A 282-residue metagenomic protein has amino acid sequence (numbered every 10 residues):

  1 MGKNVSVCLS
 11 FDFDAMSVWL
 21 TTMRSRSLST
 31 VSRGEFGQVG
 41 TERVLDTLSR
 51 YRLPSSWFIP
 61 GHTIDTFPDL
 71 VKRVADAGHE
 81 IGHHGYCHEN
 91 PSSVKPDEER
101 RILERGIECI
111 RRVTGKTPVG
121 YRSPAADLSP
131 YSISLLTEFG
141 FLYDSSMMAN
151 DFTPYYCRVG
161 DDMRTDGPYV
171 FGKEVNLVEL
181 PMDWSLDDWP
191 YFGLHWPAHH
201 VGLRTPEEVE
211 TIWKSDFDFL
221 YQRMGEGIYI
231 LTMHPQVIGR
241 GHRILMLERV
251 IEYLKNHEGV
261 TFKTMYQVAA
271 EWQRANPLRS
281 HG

Functional and structural regions predicted by a protein language model:
M1-E80, E252-L254, G259: Active-site beta->alpha N-cap acidic-glycine motif
G2, R50-Y51, L203-G282: C-terminal domain-boundary segment and adjacent tail
K3-V7, Y51-S55, A77-E80, T114-V119 (+4 more regions): Short, well-ordered coil/turn segments that N-cap beta-strands
F11-F13, W57-G61, H83-G85, R122-A125 (+3 more regions): A cross-domain feature marking catalytic cores of carbohydrate-active enzymes and several ubiquitous metabolic/repair
D12, L48, I81-H84, Y121 (+4 more regions): Conserved, mostly hydrophobic/aromatic
R33-Q38, S56-P68, E89-E99, R122-Y131 (+4 more regions): Acidic-and-aromatic substrate-binding clefts and catalytic sites of carbohydrate-active enzymes
T41-L45, P68-K72, R100-I107, I133 (+2 more regions): Generic structural signal for well-ordered alpha-helices, preferentially at hydrophobic/aromatic core positions
E108-R112, K116-M224: Active-site-adjacent pocket scaffolds in enzyme catalytic domains
